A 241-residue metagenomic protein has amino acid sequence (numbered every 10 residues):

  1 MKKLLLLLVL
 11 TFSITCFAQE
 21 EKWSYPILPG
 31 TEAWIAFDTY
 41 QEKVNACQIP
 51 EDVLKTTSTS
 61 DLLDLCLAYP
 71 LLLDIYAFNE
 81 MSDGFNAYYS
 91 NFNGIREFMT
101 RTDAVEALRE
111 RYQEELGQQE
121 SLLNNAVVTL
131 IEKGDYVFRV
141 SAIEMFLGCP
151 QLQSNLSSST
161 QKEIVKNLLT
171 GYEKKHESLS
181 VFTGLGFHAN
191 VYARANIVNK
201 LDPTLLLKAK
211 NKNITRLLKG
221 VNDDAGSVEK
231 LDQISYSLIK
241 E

Functional and structural regions predicted by a protein language model:
L4, E21-K22: Short hydrophobic "helix-edge" motifs at membrane interfaces and signal-peptide entry regions
L4-S13: Sec-dependent N-terminal signal peptides
I14-A18: Sec/Tat signal peptide C-region and signal peptidase I cleavage site
Q19, Y25-E241: Non-catalytic all-alpha helical scaffold/repeat segments
